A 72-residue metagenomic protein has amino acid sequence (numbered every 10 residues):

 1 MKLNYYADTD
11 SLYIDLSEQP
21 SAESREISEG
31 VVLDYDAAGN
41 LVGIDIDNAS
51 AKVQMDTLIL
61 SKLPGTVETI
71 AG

Functional and structural regions predicted by a protein language model:
M1-K2: Absolute protein N-terminus
Y5-A7, Y35: Short, low-complexity Ser/Thr-rich regulatory SLiMs
A7, S11-P20, I59-L60, P64-G65 (+1 more regions): N-terminal intrinsically disordered, cationic/polar leader segments that include organellar targeting peptides
D8, I27-E29, Q54: A generic structural signal for well-ordered coil/turn residues at beta-strand boundaries that shape enzyme active-site
I14-S50: Amphipathic, hydrophobic secondary-structure cores in small proteins
I44-G72: C-terminal structural segments of small proteins and small subunits
